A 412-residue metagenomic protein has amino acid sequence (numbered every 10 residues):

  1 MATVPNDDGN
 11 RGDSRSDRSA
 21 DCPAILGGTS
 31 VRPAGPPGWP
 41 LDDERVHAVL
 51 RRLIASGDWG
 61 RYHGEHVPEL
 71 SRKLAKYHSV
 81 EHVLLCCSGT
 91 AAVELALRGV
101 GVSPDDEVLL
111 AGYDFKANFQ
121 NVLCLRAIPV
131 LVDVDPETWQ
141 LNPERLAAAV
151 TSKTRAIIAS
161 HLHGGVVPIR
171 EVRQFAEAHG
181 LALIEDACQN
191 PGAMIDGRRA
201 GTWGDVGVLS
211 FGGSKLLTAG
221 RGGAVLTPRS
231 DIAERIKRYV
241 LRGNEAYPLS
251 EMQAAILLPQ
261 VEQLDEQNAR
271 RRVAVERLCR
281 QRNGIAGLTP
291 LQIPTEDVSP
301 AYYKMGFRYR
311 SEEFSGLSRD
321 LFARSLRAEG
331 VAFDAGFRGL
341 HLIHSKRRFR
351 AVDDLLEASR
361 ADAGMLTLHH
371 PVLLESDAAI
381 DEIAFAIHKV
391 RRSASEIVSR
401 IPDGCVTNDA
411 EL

Functional and structural regions predicted by a protein language model:
M1-A91, L95, G99, E177 (+1 more regions): Conserved PLP-binding active-site segment in aminotransferase class I/II-type PLP enzymes
E69-R72, V80-E81, E144, A156-S160 (+3 more regions): PLP-dependent aminotransferase class I/II
L84, L109, V130, L183-I184 (+3 more regions): Structural detector of well-ordered beta-strand residues that form the stable sheet scaffold of enzyme domains
C86, A111, S160, S210 (+1 more regions): Conserved residues at the C-terminal ends of beta-strands
A92-V100, N118, G223, L257: Buried hydrophobic packing segments
V102-A187, M194: PLP-dependent aminotransferase-like
D114, E137-T138, G164, K215 (+3 more regions): Glycine-/small-residue-rich active-site loops that bind phosphorylated ligands and cofactors
T202-R235, Y247, E251-I256: Active-site PLP attachment segment
